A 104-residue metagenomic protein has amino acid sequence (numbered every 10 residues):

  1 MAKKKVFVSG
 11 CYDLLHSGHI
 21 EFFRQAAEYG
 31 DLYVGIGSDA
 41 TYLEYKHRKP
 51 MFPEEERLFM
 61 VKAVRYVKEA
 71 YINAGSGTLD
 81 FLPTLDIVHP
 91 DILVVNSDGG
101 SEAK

Functional and structural regions predicted by a protein language model:
M1-K104: Nucleotidyltransferase catalytic core that binds NTPs
